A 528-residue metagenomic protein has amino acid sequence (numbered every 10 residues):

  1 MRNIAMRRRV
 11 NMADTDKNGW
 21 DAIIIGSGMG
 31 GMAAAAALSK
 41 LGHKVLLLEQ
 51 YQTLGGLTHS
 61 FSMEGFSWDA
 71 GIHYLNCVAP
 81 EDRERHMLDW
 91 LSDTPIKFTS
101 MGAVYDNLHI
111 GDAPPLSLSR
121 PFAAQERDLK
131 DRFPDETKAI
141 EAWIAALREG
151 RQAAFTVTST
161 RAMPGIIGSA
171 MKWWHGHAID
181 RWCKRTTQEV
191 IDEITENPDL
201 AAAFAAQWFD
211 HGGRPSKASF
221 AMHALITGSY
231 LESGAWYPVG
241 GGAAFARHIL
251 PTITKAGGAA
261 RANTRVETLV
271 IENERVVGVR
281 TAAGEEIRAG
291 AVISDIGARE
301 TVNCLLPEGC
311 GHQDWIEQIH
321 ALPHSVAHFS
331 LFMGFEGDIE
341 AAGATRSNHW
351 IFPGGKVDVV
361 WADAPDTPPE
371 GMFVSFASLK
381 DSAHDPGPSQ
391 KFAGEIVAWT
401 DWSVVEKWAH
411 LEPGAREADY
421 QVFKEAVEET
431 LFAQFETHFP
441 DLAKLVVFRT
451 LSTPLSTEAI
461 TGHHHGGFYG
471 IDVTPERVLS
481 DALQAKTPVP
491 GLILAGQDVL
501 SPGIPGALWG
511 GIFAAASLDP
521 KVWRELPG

Functional and structural regions predicted by a protein language model:
M1-A22, K40-L41, T474-E476, W523-P527: Extreme N-terminal leader/targeting segments of oxidoreductases
D14-Q152, I471: N-terminal glycine-rich phosphate/pyrophosphate-binding loop and immediately adjacent elements
I72, Q497-L518: A conserved FAD-binding loop/helix module that cradles the flavin
G111-A218: Rossmann-like flavin
N197, A201-H211, P369-F373, F432 (+1 more regions): A glycine-rich dinucleotide-binding beta-alpha-beta segment and adjacent secondary-structure elements that constitute
I226-V276, R280-A282: Helical element adjacent to the flavin cofactor pocket in flavoenzyme catalytic cores
E267-P388: Mid-domain catalytic core of redox enzymes that form a hydrophobic substrate pocket/lid adjacent to a catalytic redox
E336-S452: C-terminal segments that line or cap access tunnels to active or ligand-binding sites in enzymes and enzyme-associated
